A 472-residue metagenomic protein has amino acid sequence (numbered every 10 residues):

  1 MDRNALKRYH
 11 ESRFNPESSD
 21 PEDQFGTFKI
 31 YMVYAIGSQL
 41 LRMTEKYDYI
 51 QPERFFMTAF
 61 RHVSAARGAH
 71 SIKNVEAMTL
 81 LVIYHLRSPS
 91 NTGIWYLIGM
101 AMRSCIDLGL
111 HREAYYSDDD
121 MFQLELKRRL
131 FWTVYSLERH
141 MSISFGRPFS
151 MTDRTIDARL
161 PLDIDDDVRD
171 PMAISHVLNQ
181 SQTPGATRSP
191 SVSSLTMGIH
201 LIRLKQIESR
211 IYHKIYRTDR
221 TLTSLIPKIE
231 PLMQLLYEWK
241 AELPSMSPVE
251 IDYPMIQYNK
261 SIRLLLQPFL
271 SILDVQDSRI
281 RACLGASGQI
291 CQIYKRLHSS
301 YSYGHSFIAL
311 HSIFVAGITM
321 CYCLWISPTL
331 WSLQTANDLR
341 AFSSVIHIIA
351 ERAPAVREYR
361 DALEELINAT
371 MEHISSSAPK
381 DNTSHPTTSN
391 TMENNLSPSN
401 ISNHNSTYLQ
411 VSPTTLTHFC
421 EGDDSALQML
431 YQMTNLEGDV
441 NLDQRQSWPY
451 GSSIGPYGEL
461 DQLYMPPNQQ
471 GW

Functional and structural regions predicted by a protein language model:
M1-K73, L80-S90, S117-F122, G185-V192 (+6 more regions): C-terminal transcriptional activation/regulatory domains of eukaryotic transcription factors
Y9-S18, Q39, M43, M57-H62 (+4 more regions): Fungal transcription factor middle regulatory core
T58-A59, A101, C283, I290 (+1 more regions): Tetratricopeptide repeat
H62-A65, S104, W239-E242, M246 (+3 more regions): Residue position in alpha-helical solenoids
S71-T79, E125-R128, G198-K205, P248-L265 (+4 more regions): Amphipathic alpha-helical protein-interaction segments enriched in hydrophobic
S88-S104: Classical protein tyrosine phosphatase
S224, S389-W472: Intrinsically disordered, low-complexity transcriptional activation domains
